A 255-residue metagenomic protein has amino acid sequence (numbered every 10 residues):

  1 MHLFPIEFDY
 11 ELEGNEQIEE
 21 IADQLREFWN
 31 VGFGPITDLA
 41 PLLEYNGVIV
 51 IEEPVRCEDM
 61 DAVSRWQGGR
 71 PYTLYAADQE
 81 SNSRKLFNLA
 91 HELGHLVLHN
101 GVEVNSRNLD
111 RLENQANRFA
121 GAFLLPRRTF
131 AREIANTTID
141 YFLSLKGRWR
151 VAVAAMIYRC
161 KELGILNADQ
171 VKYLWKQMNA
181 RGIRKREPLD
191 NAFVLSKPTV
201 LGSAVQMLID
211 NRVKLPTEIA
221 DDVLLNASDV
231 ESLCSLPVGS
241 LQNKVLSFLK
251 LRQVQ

Functional and structural regions predicted by a protein language model:
M1-Q255: Active-site hotspot residues in diverse enzymes, especially metal/ion-binding acidic/histidine motifs
